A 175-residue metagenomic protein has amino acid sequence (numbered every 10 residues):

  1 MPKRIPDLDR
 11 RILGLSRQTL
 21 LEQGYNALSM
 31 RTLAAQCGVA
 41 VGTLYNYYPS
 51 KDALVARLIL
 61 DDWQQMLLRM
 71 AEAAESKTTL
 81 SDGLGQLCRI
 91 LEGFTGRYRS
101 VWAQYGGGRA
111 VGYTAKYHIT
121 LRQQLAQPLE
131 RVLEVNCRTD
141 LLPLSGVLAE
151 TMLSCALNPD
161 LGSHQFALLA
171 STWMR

Functional and structural regions predicted by a protein language model:
M1-Q23, A27-Q36, A53: Basic, helix-initiating cap at the start of DNA-binding domains
A35, P49-S50, L60: Residue-level detection of the helix-turn-helix DNA-binding "recognition helix"
C37-Y48: Short hydrophobic/aromatic patch on the recognition helix
V55-D62, Y98, T114: Alpha-helical DNA-contacting segments of helix-turn-helix folds
R57, A71-G96, S145: Hydrophobic alpha-helical connector segments
M70-K77, W102-R109, C155-D160: Secondary-structure edge/capping motif, primarily at the C-terminal ends of alpha-helices and the immediately following
R89-K116, G146, E150: Amphipathic alpha-helical segments used for helix-helix packing
G96, V111-G146, H164: Amphipathic alpha-helical packing segments from all-alpha helical-bundle domains
